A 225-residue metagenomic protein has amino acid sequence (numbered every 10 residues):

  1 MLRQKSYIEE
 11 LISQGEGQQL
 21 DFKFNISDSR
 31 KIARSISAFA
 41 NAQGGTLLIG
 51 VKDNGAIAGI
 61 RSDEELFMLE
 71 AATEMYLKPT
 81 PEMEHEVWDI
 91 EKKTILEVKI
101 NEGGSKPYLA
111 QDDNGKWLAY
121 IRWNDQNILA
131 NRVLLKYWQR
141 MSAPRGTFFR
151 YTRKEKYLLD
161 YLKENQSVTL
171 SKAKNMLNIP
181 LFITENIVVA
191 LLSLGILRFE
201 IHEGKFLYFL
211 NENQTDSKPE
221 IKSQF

Functional and structural regions predicted by a protein language model:
M1-F225: Conserved N-terminal catalytic/coupling substructures associated with nucleotide/phosphate chemistry
